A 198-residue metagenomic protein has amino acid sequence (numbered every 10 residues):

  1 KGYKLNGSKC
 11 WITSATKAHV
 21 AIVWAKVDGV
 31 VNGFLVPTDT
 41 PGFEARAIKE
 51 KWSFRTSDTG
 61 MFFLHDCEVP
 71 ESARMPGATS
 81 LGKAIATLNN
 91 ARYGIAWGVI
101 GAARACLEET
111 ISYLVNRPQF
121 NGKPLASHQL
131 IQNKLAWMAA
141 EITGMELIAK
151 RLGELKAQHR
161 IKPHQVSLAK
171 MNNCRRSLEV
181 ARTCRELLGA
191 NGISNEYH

Functional and structural regions predicted by a protein language model:
K1-K4, V20, T59: A generic structural signal for beta-strand entry/edge sites
G2, F63, T87-H198: Alpha-helical interface subdomain recognition
N6-R46: A short core secondary-structure module
C10, K17, T56, S80 (+3 more regions): Short, flexible micro-motifs
C10-T16, F54, N90-G94: Glycine-rich phosphate/pyrophosphate-binding beta-alpha loops
D39-E68: Flexible, small-/acidic-enriched active-site or ligand-binding loops
H65-K83: Long, acidic (Asp/Glu-rich), low-complexity accessory segments flanking structured domains
